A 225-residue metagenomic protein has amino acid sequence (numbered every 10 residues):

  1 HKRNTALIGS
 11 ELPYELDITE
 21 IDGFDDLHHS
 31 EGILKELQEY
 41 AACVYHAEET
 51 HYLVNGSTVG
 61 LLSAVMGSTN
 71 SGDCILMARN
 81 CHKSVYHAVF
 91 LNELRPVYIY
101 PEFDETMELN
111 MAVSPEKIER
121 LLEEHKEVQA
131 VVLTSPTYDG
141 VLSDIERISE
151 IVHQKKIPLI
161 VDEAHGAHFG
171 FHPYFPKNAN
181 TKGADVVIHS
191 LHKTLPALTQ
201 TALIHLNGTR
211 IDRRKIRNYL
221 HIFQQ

Functional and structural regions predicted by a protein language model:
H1-E11: N-terminal glycine-rich, Lys/His-bearing helix-loop that initiates the first secondary-structure elements of many
A6-I8, A47, S57-Q225: Conserved PLP-enzyme active-site core in the AAT-like
P13-V59, N80: Conserved N-terminal alpha-helix of the aminotransferase class I/II PLP-enzyme fold
